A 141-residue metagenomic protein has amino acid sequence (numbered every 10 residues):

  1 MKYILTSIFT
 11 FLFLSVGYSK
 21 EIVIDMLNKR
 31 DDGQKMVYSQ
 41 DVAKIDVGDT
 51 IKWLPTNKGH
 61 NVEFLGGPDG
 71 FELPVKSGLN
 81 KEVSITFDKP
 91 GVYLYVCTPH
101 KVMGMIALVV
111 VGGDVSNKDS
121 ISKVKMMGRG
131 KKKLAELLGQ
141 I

Functional and structural regions predicted by a protein language model:
M1-I4: Positively charged n-region of N-terminal signal peptides that target proteins for export
T6-F13: Bacterial N-terminal signal peptides
S15-S19: Sec/Tat signal peptide C-region and signal peptidase I cleavage site
K20-D31, M103-I141: Extracytoplasmic/periplasmic copper-protein system
K20-V23, S39-K58, V62, E82-K89 (+1 more regions): Beta-strand cores of secreted/periplasmic/IMS beta-sandwich domains, seen most often in copper-related folds
D46, G59-P68, G128, E136-I141: Copper-binding active sites and cupredoxin-like electron-transfer domains, recognizing His/Cys-rich ligand loops
L54-G78: Histidine- and aromatic-enriched segments that form or immediately flank copper-ligand environments
T98-H100: Beta-strand-rich extracellular modules
